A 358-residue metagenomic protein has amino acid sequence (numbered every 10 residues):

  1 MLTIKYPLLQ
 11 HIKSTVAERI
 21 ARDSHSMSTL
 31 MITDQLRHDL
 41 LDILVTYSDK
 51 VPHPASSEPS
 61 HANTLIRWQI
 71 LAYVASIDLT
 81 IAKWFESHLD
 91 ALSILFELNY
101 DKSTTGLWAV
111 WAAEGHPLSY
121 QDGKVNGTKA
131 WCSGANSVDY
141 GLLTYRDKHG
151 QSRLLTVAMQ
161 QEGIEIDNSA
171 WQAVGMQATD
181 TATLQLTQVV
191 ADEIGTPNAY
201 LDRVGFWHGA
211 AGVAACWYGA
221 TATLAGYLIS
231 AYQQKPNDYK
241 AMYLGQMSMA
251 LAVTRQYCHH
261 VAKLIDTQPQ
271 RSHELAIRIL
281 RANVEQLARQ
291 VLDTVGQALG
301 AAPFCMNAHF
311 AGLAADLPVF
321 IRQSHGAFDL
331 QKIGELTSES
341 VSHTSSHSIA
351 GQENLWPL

Functional and structural regions predicted by a protein language model:
M1-M31: Structured, charged N-terminal subsegments at the starts of enzyme catalytic cores and at intra-chain domain/subunit
H25-D42, V253-Q286, D293-C305: C-terminal helix-coil-helix/basic helical segment that borders enzyme active sites and/or dimer interfaces and provides
H25-V138: Glycine-rich flavin
T128-Q161: DPxDG-like acidic metal-binding loop motif
Q172-R255: Glycine-rich beta->alpha junctions and the first turn(s) of the following alpha-helix
G219, G245-A252, R278, A282-R289 (+1 more regions): Generic structural signal for well-ordered, non-transmembrane alpha-helical segments in soluble/cytosolic regions
A241-S248, R271-I279, A308-A311: Short, charged, amphipathic alpha-helical segments
A302-L358: Glycine-rich phosphate/cofactor-binding loops in nucleotide/flavin-utilizing enzymes
